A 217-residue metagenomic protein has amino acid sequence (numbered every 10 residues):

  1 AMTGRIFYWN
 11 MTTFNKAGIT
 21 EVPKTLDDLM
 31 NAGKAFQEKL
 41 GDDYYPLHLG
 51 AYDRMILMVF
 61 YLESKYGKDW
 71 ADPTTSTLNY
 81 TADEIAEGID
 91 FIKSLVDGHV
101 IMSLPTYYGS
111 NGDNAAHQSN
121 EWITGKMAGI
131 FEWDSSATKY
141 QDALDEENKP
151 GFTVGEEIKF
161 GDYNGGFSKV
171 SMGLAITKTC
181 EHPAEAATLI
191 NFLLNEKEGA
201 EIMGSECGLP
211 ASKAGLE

Functional and structural regions predicted by a protein language model:
A1, R5, M30-L78, E84 (+2 more regions): Extracytoplasmic/periplasmic solute-binding protein
A1-T13, Y44-P46, E157-G166: A structural signal for short loop-to-beta-strand junctions that line the ligand-binding cleft of periplasmic/secreted
T13-V22, G98, T179-A186: Short helix-loop capping/hinge motifs at secondary-structure junctions, enriched in acidic/polar residues
L26-M30, P105-I123: Short helix-initiation/N-cap motifs at beta->coil->alpha
A32-K34, T77-N111, I158-K159: Glycine-centered hinge/linker elements that transmit conformational signals in sensory and ligand-binding systems
D42, K65, Y140-D162: Ligand-binding "clamshell"
D43, I123-W133: Alpha-to-beta junction loops
S136-K149, N164-E217: C-terminal lobe and pocket-closing loops of periplasmic/extracytoplasmic Venus-flytrap solute-binding proteins
